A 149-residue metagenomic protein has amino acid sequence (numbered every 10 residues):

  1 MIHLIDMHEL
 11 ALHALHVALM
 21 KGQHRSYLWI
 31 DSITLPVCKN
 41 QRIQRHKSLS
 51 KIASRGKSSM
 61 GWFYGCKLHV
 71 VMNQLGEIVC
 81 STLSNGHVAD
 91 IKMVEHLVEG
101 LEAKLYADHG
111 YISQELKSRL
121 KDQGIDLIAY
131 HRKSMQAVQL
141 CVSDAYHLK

Functional and structural regions predicted by a protein language model:
M1-K149: Short alpha-helical elements
